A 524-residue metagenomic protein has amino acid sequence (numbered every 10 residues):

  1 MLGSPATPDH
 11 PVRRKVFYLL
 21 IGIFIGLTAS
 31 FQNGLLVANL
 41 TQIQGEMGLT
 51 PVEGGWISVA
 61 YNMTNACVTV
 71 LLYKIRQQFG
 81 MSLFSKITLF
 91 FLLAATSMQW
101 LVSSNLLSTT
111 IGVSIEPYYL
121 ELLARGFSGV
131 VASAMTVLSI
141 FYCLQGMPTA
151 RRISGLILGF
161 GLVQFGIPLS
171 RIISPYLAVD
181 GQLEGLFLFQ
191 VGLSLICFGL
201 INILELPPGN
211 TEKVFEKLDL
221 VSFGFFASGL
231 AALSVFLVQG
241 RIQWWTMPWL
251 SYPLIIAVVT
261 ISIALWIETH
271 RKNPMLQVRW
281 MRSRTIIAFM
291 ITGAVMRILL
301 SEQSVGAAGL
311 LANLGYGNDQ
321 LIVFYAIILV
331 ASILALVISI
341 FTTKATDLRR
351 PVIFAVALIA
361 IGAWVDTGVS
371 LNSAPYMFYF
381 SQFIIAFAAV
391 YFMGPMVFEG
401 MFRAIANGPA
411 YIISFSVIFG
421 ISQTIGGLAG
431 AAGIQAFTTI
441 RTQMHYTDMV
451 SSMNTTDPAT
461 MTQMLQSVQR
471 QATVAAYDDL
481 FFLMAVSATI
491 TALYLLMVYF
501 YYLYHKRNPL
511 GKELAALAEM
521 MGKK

Functional and structural regions predicted by a protein language model:
M1-R14, M461-K524: Transmembrane-helix exit segments and adjacent C-terminal regions of multi-pass membrane proteins
R13-L72, M135, S304-A308, A431: Extracytoplasmic
V16-Q32, V37-A38, A95, N273-Q443 (+1 more regions): 12-transmembrane solute porter fold
G34, N62-V70, S133, I167-P168 (+3 more regions): Residue-level signature of mid-helix packing/kink "hotspots" within the transmembrane helices of 12-pass Major
I43-G45, I75-R76, S108, C143 (+5 more regions): Interfacial helix-cap and linker-helix signal at transmembrane-aqueous boundaries of multi-pass secondary transporters
N62, T69-V221: Helix-loop-helix hairpins in multi-pass membrane proteins, especially solute transporters
C67-L83, L334-R349: Helix-to-loop junctions at the C-terminal end of transmembrane segments in multipass secondary transporters
P175-T292: Hydrophobic transmembrane-helix bundles of small-molecule transporters
